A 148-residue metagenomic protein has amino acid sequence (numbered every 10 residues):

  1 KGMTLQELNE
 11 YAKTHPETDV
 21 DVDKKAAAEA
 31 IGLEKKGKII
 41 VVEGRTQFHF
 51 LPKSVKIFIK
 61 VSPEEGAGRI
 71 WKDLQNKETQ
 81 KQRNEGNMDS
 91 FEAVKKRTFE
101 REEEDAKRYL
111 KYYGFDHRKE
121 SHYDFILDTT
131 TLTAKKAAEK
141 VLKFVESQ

Functional and structural regions predicted by a protein language model:
K1-L51, E64-A67, K72-G86, E92 (+2 more regions): ATP-dependent small-molecule kinase phosphotransfer cores that center on conserved nucleotide phosphate-binding segments
D23-A27, A134-L142: Short, amphipathic alpha-helical "lid/cap" segments that border enzyme active or binding sites
Q47-S54, R118-S121: Short loop/helix-cap segments at secondary-structure boundaries that form the rim of catalytic
S54-F58, W71-L74, K140-L142: Short, glycine/charged-enriched secondary-structure capping and boundary segments
I59-V61, T130: Conserved AAA+ ATPase "SRH/arginine-finger" region at the nucleotide-binding site
Q82-A137: Small-molecule kinase domains that catalyze NTP-dependent phosphoryl transfer to phosphate-bearing small molecules
V145-Q148: Short, hydrophobic alpha-helical segments
